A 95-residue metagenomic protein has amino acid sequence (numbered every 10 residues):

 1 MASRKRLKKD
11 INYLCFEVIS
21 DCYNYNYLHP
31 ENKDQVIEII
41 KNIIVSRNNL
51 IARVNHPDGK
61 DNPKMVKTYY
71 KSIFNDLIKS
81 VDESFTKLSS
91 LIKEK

Functional and structural regions predicted by a protein language model:
A2-K5, N26-I37, K60-T68: Short, surface-exposed loop/turn segments at secondary-structure junctions
K5-P30: N-terminal acidic leader/helix
S20, Y27, E31, H56-G59 (+1 more regions): Heptad-repeat coiled-coil alpha-helices
E38-K41, V45, N49-K95: Low-complexity intrinsically disordered segments
